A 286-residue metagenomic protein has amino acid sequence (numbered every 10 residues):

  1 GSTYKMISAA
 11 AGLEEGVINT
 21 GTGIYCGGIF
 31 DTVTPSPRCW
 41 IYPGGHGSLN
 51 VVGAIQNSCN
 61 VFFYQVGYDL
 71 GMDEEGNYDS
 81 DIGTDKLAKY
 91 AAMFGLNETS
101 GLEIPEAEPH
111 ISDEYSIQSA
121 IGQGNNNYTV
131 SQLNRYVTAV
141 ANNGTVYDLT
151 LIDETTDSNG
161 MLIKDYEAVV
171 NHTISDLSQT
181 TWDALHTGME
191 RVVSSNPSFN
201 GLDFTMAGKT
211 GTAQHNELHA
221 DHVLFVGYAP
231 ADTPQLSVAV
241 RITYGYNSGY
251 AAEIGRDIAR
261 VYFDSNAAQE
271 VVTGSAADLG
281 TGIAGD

Functional and structural regions predicted by a protein language model:
G1-S2, I7-T243, I283-D286: Beta-lactam-recognizing serine transpeptidase/beta-lactamase-like catalytic domain environment
L133, N247-R256: Short, charged, low-complexity patches
L162-V170, I254-D286: Short, gly/Ser/Thr-rich active-site loops of penicillin-recognizing serine hydrolases
